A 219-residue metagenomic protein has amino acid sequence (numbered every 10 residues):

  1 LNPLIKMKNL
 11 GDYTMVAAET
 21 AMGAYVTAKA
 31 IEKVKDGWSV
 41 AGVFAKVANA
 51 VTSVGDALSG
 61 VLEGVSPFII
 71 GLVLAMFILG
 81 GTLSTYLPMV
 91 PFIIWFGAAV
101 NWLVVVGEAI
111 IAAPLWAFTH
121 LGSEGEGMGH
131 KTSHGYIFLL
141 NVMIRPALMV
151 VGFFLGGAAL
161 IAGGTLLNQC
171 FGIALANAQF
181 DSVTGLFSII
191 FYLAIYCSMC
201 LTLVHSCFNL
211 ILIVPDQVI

Functional and structural regions predicted by a protein language model:
L1-F92, L121-F138, G157-I219: Gly/Ser-rich, low-complexity
M89-L103, G107-E108: Juxtamembrane interface at the cytosolic side of transmembrane helices
W102-I110, G152-A162: Amphipathic, heptad-repeat alpha-helices with coiled-coil/zipper character that mediate oligomerization and scaffolding
L103-G107, P146, S206: Generic structural signal for bulky hydrophobic/aromatic residues embedded in well-ordered secondary structure
V106-G125: Outer-pore/vestibule module of multi-pass helical membrane proteins
E108, A147, V151-F154, A194 (+1 more regions): Residue-level signal for the membrane-embedded core of alpha-helical transmembrane segments, especially mid-helix
H134-G152: Loop-to-transmembrane boundary segments
